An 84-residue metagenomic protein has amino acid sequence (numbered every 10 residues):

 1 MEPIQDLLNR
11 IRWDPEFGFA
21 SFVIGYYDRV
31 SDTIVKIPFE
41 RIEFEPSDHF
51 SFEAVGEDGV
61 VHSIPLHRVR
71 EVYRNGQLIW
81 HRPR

Functional and structural regions predicted by a protein language model:
M1-R84: Eukaryotic intrinsically disordered, low-complexity regulatory linkers and tails enriched in Ser/Thr/Pro
